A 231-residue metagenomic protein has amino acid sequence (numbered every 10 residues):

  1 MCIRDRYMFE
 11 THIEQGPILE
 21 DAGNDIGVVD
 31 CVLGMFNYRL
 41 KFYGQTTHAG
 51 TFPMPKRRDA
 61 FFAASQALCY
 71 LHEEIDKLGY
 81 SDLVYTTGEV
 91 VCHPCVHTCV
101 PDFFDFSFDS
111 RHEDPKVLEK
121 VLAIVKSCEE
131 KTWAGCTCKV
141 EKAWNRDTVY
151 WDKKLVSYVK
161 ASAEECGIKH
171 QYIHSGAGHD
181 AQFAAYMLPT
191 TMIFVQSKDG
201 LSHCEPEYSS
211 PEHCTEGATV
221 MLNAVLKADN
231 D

Functional and structural regions predicted by a protein language model:
M1-D5: Conserved small/polar residues in nucleotide/adenosyl-binding loops
R6-F9, I18-G23, D30-C31, M54-E89 (+1 more regions): Acidic-enriched catalytic cores of C-N bond-cleaving enzymes acting on peptides and small amides
M8-E14, K41-Y43, F194-Q196: Short beta-strand segments
I13-P17, F36, T46, H112: Glycine-rich beta-alpha junction loops
I26-D30, H93-T98: Short beta-strand/turn micro-motifs at beta-sheet edges
F36-F42, T51-I75, F108, A184 (+1 more regions): Alpha-helical metal-binding/catalytic segments enriched in His/Glu/Asp
T86-C95, S107-E113, T137-V156, G176 (+1 more regions): A short beta-alpha structural unit
K169-V220, V225: Zn-dependent metallopeptidase/amidohydrolase metal-coordination segment
